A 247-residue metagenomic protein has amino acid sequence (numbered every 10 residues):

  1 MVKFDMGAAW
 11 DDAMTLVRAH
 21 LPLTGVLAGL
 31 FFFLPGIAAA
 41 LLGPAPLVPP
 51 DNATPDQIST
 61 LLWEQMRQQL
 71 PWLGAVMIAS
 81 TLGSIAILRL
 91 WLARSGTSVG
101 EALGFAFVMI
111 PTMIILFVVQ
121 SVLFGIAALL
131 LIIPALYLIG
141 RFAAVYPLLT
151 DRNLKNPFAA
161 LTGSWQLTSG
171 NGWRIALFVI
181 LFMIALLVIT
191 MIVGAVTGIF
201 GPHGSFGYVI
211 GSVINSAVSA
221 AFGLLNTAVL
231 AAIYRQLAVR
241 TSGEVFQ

Functional and structural regions predicted by a protein language model:
M1-Q247: Hydrophobic alpha-helical membrane segments
